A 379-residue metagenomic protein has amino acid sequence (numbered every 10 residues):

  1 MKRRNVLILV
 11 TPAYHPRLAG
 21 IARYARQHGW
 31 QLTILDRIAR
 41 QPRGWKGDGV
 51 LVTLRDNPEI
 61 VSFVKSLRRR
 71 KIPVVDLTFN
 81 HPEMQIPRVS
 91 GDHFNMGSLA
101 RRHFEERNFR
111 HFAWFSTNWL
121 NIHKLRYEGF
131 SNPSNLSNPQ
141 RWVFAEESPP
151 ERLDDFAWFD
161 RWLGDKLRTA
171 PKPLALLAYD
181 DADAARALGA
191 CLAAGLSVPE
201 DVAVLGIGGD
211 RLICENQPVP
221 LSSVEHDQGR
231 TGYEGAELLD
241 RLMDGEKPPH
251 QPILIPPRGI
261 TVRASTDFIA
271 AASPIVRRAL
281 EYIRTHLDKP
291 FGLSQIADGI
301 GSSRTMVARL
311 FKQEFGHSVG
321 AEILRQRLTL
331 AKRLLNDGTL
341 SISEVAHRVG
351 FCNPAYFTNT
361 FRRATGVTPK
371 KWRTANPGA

Functional and structural regions predicted by a protein language model:
M1-L54, E59-G299, A308, R325 (+5 more regions): Bacterial carbohydrate/catabolite-sensing allosteric modules
P290-Q326, A346-K371: Basic/polar phosphate-binding segments, predominantly the helix-turn-helix DNA-binding elements of transcriptional
